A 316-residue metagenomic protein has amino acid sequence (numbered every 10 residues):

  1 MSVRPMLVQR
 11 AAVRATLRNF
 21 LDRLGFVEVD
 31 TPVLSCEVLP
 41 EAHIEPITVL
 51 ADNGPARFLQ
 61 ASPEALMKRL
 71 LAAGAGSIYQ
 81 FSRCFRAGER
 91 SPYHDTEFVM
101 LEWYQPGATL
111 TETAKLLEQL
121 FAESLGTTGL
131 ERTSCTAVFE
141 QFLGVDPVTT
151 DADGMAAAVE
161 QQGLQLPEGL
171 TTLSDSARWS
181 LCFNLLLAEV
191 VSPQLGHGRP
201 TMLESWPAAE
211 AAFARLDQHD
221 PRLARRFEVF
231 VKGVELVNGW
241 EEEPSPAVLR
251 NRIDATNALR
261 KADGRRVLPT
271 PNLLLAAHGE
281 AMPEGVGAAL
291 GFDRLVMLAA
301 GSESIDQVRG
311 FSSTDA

Functional and structural regions predicted by a protein language model:
M1-V3: Short, contiguous pre-domain boundary segments
T16-R18, P32-F58, S62-L70, Y79-L101 (+2 more regions): A translation/RNA-centric and nucleic-acid-associated enzymatic feature enriched in Class II aminoacyl-tRNA synthetases
D30, T128-L143, T149-A156, L203: Cytochrome P450 heme-thiolate monooxygenase catalytic core
T109-T136, Q141: Acidic, low-complexity central loop/insert segments
